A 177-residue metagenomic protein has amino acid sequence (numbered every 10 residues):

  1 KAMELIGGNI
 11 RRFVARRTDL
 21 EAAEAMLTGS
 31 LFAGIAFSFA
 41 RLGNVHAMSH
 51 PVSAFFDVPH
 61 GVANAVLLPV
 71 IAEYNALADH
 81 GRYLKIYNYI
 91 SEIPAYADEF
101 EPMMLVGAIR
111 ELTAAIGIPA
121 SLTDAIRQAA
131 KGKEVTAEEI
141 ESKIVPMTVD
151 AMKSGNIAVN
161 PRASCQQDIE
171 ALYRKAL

Functional and structural regions predicted by a protein language model:
K1-E111: Active-site segments that bind and position negatively charged phosphate/pyrophosphate groups
P94-L177: C-terminal charged capping/lid subdomain of soluble metabolic enzymes
